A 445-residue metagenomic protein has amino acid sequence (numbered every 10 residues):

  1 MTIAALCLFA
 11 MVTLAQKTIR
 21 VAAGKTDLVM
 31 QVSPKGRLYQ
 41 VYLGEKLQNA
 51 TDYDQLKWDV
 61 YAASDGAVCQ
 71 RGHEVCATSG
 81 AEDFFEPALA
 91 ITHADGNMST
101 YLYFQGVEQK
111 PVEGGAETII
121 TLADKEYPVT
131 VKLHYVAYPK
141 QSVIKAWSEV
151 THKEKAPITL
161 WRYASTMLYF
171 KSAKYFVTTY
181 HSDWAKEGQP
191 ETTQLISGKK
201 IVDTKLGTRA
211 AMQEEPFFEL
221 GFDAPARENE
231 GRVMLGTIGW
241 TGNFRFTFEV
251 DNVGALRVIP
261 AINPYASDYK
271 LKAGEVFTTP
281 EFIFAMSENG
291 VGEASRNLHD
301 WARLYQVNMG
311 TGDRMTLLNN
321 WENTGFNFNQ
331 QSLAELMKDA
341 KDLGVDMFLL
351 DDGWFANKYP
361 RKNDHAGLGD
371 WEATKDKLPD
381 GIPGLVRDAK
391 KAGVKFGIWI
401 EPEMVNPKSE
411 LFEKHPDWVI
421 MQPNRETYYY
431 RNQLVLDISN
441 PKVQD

Functional and structural regions predicted by a protein language model:
M1-K17: Bacterial Sec-dependent N-terminal signal peptides
K17-A22, T26-V29, L38-E249, Y265: Polysaccharide-binding surfaces and accessory modules of carbohydrate-active proteins
T26, T241, F284, N323 (+1 more regions): Short, glycine-/Ser/Thr-/acidic-enriched flexible segments
V112, Y138, L271, D376-L378: Hydrophobic beta-strand core residues of beta-sandwich domains
Y138-Q141, E149-I158, I238-A302: Extended acidic/polar, glycine-enriched regions that form or flank non-catalytic beta-rich accessory modules
D300-G310: Aromatic-rich, solvent-exposed beta-strand/loop patch
M309-D445: Aromatic-lined carbohydrate-binding/catalytic grooves of carbohydrate-active enzymes
